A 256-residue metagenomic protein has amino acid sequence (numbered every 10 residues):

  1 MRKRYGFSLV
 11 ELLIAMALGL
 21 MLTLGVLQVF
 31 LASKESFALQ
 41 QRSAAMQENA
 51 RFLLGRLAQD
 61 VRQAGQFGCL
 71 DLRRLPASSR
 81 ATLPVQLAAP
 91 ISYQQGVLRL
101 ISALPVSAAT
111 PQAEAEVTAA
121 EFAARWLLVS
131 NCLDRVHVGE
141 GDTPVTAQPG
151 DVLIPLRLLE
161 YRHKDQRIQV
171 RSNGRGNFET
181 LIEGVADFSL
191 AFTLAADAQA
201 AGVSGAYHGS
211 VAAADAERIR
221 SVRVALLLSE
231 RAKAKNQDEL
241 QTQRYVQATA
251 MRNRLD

Functional and structural regions predicted by a protein language model:
R2-A58, R62-A64: Aliphatic-rich helix starts adjacent to a transmembrane/signal segment
S8, M16, T23-G25, A32 (+6 more regions): A short linear-motif detector with a strong N-terminal bias
V10-L13, M21, F30, F37 (+6 more regions): Generic preference for well-ordered secondary structure
L12, P155, D215-R218: Exposed loop/turn and edge beta-strand positions of beta-sandwich/beta-sheet ligand-binding modules
L24-L27, Q63, F67-L70, L75-T82 (+1 more regions): Long, hydrophobic/aromatic-enriched structural stretches that serve as scaffold segments
Q41-A45, N49-F52, Q59-R62, C69-D71 (+3 more regions): Short linear sequence signals and composition-biased patches located at protein termini or domain-edge surfaces
L57, S79-L87: N-terminal leader/assembly segments
A89-A206, L240, R244: Type IV pilin-like appendage domain
